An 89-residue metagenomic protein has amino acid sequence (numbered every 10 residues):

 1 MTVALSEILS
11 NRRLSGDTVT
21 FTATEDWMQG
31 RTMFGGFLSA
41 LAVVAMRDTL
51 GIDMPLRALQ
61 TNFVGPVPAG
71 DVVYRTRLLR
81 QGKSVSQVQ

Functional and structural regions predicted by a protein language model:
M1-Q89: Terminal targeting signals and extreme-terminal segments of soluble enzymes
